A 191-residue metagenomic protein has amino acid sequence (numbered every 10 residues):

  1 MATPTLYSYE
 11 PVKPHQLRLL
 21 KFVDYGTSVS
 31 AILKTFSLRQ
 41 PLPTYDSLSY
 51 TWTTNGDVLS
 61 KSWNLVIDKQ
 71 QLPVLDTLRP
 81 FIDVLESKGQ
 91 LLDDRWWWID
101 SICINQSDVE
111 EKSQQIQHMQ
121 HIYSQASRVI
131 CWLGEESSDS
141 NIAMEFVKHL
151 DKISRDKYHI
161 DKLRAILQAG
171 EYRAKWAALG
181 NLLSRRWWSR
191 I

Functional and structural regions predicted by a protein language model:
M1-W98, I104-Q114, E135-K175: Metal-dependent phosphate/diphosphate-handling catalytic cores characterized by acidic Asp/Glu clusters
E111-Q117, S127, A178-I191: Hydrophobic, mid-to-C-terminal alpha-helical segments
V129-W132: Short hydrophobic alpha-helical runs that function as membrane-insertion/retention elements
